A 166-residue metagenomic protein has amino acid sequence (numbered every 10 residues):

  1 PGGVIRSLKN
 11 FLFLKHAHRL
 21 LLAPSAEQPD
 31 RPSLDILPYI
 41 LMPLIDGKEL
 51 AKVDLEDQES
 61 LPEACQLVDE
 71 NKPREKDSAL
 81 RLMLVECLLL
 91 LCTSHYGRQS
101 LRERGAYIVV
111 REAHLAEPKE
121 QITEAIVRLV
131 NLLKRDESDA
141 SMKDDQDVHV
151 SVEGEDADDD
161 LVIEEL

Functional and structural regions predicted by a protein language model:
P1, L14-D30, S94-G105, D139-D147: Elongated alpha-helical scaffolds that mediate protein-protein interactions in large eukaryotic proteins, primarily
G2-R19, A79-S94, A125-A140: Alpha-helical solenoid repeat architecture
G2-R6, Q28-D35, E75-M83, G105 (+2 more regions): Residues within HEAT/ARM-like alpha-solenoid scaffolds
S7-S25, D35-M42, D54-P62: Amphipathic alpha-helical interface segments within eukaryotic helical scaffold and small GTPase-regulatory domains
A26, P32, L37-E49, D69-R74 (+1 more regions): HEAT/HEAT-like alpha-solenoid repeats
P43-A79, I122, L133: Acidic, Ser/Thr- and Gly/Pro-rich intrinsically disordered linkers and low-complexity segments that flank or connect
G97-D156: C-terminal interaction modules of eukaryotic adaptor/scaffold proteins
I163-L166: A positional/structural detector of protein chain ends, strongest at the extreme C-terminus and weakly at the extreme
